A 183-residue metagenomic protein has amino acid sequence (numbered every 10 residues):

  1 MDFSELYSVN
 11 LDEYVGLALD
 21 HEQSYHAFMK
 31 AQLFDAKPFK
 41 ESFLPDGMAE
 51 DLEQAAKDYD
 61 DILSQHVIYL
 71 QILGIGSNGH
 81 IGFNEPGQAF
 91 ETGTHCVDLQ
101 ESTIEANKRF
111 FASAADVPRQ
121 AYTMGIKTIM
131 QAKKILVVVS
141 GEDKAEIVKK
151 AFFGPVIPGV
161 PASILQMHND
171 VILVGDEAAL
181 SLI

Functional and structural regions predicted by a protein language model:
M1, Y25, K30-A31, P86-H95 (+1 more regions): A glycine- and small-aliphatic-rich helix-loop capping segment at beta-alpha/alpha-beta transitions that lines
M1-D2, A36, I62-H66, F90 (+3 more regions): Solvent-exposed alpha-helices and their adjacent loops that cap or buttress functional pockets in soluble metabolic
D2-I72: Ligand-binding beta-strand-loop-alpha-helix segment within the catalytic cores of soluble metabolic enzymes
E22-Y25, K57-Y59, I81, E85-F90 (+1 more regions): Short, glycine/charged-enriched secondary-structure capping and boundary segments
M48-D51, A112-P118, A151-F153: Short, flexible loop segments at the rims of nucleotide/cofactor-binding pockets, characterized by
H66-E91: Glycine-rich phosphate-binding loop
G82-I126: Class I SAM-dependent methyltransferase SAM-binding "motif I" and its flanking Rossmann-like core
K127, Q131-I183: ATP/nucleoside-binding phosphotransfer catalytic cores, i.e., glycine-rich phosphate-binding loops
